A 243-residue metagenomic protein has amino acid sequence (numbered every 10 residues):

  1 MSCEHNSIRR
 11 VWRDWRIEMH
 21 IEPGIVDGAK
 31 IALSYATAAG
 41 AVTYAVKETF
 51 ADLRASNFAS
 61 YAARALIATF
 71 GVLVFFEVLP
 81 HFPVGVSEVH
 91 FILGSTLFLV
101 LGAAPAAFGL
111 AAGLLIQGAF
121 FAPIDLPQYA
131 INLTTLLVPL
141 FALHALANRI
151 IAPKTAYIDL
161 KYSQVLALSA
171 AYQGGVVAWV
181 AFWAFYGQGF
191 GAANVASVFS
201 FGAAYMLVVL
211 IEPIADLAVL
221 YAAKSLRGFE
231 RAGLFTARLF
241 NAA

Functional and structural regions predicted by a protein language model:
M1-E18: Short, Lys/Arg-enriched N-terminal segments with co-localized hydrophobic residues within the first ~10-30 amino acids
M19-A32, R149-F235: Membrane-embedded alpha-helical hairpins and interfacial helices in multi-pass inner-membrane proteins
H20-T96: Hydrophobic transmembrane alpha-helices
V26, K30-S34, S60, R64-A68 (+6 more regions): Alpha-helical transmembrane segments of integral membrane proteins
S34-T43, S95-A107, L137-A145, Y205-L217: Hydrophobic cores of alpha-helical transmembrane segments in multi-pass inner/ER membrane proteins, independent
T37-T49, A119, D125, N132-A178: Short helix-perturbing small/polar motifs within transmembrane alpha-helices
V46, G71, F75-L79, L97 (+6 more regions): Alpha-helical membrane-inserting segments
F75-L140: Alpha-helical membrane segments and adjacent membrane-interface helices in multi-pass membrane proteins
